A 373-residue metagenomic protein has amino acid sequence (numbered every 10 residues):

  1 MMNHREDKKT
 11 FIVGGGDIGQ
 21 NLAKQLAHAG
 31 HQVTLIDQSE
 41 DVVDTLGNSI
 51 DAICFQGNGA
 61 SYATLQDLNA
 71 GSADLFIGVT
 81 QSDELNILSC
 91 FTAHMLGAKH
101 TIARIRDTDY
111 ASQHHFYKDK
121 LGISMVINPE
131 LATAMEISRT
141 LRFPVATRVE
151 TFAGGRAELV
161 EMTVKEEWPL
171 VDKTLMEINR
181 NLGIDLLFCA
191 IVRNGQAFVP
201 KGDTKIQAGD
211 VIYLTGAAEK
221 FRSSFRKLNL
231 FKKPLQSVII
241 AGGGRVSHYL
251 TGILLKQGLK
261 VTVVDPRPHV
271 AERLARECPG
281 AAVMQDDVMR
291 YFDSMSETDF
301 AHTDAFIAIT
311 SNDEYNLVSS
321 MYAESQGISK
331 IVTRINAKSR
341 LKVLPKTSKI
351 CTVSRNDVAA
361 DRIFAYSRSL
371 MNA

Functional and structural regions predicted by a protein language model:
M1-A373: Cytosolic regulatory regions of ion transport systems
